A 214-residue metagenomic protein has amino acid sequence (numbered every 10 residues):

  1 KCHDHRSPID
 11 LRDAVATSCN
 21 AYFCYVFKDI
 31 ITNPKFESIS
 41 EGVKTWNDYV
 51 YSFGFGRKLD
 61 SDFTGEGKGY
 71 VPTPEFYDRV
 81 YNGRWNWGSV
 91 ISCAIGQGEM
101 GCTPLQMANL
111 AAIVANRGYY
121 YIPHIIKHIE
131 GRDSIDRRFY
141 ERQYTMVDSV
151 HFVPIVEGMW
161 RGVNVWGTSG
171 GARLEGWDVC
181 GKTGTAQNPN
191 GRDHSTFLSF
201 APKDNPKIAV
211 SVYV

Functional and structural regions predicted by a protein language model:
K1-V212: Beta-lactam-recognizing serine transpeptidase/beta-lactamase-like catalytic domain environment
